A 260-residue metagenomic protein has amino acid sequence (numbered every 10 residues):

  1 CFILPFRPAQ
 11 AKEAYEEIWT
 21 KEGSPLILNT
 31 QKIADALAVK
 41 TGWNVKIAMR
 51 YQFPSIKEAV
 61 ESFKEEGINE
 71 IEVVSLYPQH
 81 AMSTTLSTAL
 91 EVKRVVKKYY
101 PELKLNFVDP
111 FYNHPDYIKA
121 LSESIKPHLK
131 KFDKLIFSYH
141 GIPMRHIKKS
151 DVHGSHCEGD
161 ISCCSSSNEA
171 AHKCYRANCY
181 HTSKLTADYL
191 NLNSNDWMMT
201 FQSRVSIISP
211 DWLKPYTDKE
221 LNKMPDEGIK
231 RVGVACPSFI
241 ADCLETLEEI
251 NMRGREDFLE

Functional and structural regions predicted by a protein language model:
C1-E260: Active-site-proximal alpha-helix that buttresses catalytic centers in soluble enzyme cores
